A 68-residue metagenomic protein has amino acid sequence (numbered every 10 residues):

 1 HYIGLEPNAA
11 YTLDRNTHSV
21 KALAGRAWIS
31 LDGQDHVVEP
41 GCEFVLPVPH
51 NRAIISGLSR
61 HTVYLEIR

Functional and structural regions predicted by a protein language model:
H1-L5, A9, D32-P49: Short acidic-glycine-tyrosine-enriched beta hairpin
A9-A10, R26-W28: Short, structured beta-strand/loop micro-motifs enriched in basic residues and often containing a Trp
N16-A27: Glycine- and acidic-residue-biased ligand/ion/polar-headgroup-sensing regions
I29-L31, G57: Short acidic, glycine-rich loop/turn motifs
V48-R68: Ligand-binding loop in jelly-roll beta-barrel domains
